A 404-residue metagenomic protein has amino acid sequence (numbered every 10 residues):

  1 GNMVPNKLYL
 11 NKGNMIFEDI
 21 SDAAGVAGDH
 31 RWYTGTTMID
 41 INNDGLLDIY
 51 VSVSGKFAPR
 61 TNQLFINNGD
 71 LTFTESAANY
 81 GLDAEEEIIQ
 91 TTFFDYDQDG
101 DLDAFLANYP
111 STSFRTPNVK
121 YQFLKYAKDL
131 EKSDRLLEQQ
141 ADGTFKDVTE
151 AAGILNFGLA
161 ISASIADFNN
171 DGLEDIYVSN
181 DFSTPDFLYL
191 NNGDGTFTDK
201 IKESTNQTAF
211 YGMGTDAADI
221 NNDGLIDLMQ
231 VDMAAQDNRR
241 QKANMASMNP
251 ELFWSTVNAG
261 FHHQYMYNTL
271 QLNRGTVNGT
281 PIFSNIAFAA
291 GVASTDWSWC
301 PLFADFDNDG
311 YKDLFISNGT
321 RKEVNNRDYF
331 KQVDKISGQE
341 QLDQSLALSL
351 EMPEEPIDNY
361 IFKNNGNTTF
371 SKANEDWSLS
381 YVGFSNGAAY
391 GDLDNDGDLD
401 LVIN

Functional and structural regions predicted by a protein language model:
G1-N404: Acidic, glycine/proline-rich Ca2+-coordinating loop motifs
